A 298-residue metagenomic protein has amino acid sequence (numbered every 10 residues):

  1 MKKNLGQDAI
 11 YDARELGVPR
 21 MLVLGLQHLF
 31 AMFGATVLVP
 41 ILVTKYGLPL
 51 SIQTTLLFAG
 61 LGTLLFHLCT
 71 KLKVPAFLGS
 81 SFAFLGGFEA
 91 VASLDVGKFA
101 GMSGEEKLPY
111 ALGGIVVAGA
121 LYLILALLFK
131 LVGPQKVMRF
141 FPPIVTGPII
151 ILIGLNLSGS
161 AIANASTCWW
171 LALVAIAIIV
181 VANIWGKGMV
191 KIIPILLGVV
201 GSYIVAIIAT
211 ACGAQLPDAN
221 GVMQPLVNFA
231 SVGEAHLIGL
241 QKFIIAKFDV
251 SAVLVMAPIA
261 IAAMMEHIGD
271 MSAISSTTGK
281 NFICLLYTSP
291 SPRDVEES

Functional and structural regions predicted by a protein language model:
M1-I52, V199, Y203-L286: Helix-loop-helix hairpins and the membrane-proximal interhelical loops of multi-pass alpha-helical transport proteins
R14-R20, V39-G47, F66-T70, G101-A111 (+2 more regions): Short juxtamembrane and helix-loop transition motifs at transmembrane-helix boundaries in membrane proteins
V23, Q27, M32, T36 (+13 more regions): Alpha-helical transmembrane segments in multi-pass membrane proteins
L24-F58, V74-E105: Transmembrane helix-boundary motif of multi-pass solute transporters/channels
L50-Q53, L72-L85, V137-T146, K191-L197: Short, non-helical or kinked segments that cap or interrupt transmembrane helices
L64-P75, N183-G186, R293: Transmembrane alpha-helix interface/packing and boundary motifs in multi-pass membrane proteins, characterized by
S93, K107-C212: Membrane-embedded alpha-helical modules
Y287-D294: Conserved small/polar residues in nucleotide/adenosyl-binding loops
